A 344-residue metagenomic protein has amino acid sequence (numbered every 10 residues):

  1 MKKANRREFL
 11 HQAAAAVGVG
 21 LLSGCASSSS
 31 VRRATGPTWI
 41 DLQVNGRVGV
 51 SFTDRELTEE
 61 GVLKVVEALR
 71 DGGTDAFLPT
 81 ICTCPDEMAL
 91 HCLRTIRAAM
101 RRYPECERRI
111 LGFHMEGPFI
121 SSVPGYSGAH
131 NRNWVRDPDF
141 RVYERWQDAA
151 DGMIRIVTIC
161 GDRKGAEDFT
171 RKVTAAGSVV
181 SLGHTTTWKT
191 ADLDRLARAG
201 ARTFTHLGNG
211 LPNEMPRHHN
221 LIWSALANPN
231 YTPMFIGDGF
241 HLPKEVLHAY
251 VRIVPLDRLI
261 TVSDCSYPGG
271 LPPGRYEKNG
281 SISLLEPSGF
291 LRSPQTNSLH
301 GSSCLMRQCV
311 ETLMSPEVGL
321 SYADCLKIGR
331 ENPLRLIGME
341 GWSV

Functional and structural regions predicted by a protein language model:
K2, E8-S28: N-terminal export signals
S23-P37, L42-R47: C-terminal segment of N-terminal export signals and the immediately downstream linker at the start of the mature
T38-I40, S181, T261-V262: Residue-level marker for buried hydrophobic side chains located in beta-strands that build the well-ordered beta-sheet
N45-S51, L63-C92, R108-S121, A150-K164 (+3 more regions): Divalent metal-dependent hydrolysis catalytic cores, especially in the metallo-beta-lactamase
G49-E59, N131-W134: Active-site mouth loops of central-metabolism enzymes
M115, S122-N220: Divalent metal-binding pocket/active-site signature
A191-D324, M339: Active-site-adjacent C-terminal substructures of enzyme catalytic domains
Y322-P333: Short, well-structured alpha-helical segments that form the helix of a local strand-helix-strand
